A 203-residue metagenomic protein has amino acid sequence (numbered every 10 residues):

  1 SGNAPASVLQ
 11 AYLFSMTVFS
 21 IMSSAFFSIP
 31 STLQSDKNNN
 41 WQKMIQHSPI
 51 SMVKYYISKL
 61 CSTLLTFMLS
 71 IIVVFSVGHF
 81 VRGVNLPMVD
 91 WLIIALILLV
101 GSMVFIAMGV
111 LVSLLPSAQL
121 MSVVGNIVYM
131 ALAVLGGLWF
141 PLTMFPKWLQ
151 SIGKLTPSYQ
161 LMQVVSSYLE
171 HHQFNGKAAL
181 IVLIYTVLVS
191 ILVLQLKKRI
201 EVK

Functional and structural regions predicted by a protein language model:
S1, F19-S23, F27, S70 (+4 more regions): Structural signal for membrane-spanning alpha-helices in multi-pass inner-membrane proteins, emphasizing helix cores
S1-N39, P87-D90, E170-K203: Transmembrane helix-boundary elements of multi-pass transport/secretion proteins, especially ABC-type permease modules
L9-G78, I127: Hydrophobic alpha-helical transmembrane segments of multi-pass membrane transport proteins
S28, T32, D36, N40 (+3 more regions): Membrane-spanning helices that line or support transport/gating and their immediate boundary helices in channels
S35, H79, V110-L114, G137 (+4 more regions): Transmembrane helix-loop junction
N39, K43-H47, K154, Q163-S167: Short amphipathic alpha-helical coupling elements at transmembrane boundaries
M52-V124, Q173-L183, V193-L194: Alpha-helical transmembrane segments and their short interhelical loops
L115-L155, Y159: Transmembrane helix segments
